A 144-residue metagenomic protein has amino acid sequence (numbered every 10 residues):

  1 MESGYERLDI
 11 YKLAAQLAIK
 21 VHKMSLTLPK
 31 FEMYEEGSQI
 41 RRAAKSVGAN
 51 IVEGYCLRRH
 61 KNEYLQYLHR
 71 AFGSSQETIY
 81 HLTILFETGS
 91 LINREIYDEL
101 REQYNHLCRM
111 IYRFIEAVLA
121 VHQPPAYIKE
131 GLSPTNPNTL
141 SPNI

Functional and structural regions predicted by a protein language model:
M1-I144: Amphipathic alpha-helical assembly/interaction segments
